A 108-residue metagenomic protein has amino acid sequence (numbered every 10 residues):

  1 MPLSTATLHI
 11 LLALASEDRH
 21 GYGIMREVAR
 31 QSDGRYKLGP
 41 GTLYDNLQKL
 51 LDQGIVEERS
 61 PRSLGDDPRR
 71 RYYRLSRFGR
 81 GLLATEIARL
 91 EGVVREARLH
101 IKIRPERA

Functional and structural regions predicted by a protein language model:
M1-T42: N-terminal helix-turn-helix DNA-binding core of bacterial DNA-binding proteins
S4, L75-S76: Residue-level signal for threonine
V28, S32, S60-R62, R77-G79: Short, well-ordered turn and helix-capping elements at secondary-structure junctions
L43-L50: Basic amphipathic alpha-helical segments that dock to polyanions
L51-P68, R74: Beta-hairpin "wing" of winged helix-turn-helix
F78-A108: Amphipathic alpha-helical dimerization/coiled-coil segments that flank or bridge DNA-binding/regulatory modules
